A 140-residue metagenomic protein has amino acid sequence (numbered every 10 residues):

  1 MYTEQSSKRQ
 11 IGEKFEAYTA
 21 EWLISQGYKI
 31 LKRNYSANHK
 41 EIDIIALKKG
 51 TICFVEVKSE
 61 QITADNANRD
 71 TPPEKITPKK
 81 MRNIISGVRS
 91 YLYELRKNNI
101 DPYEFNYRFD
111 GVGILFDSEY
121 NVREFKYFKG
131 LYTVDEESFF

Functional and structural regions predicted by a protein language model:
M1-N34: Acidic-basic catalytic patches of nuclease active cores, encompassing PD-(D/E)XK and other metal-cofactor nuclease
Y2, S59-D117: Catalytic cores of nucleic-acid endonucleases
A17, I42-I44, V57, G111: Generic detector of well-ordered alpha-helical packing
L23, I44-D65, I84: Conserved catalytic cores of phosphodiester-cleaving nucleases, focusing on short active-site segments
Q26-I52: Active-site metal-binding core of divalent-cation-utilizing nuclease and nuclease-like domains
K40-I42, C53, Y107-F109, R123: Change "...and in nucleic-acid phosphodiester-cleaving endonucleases..." to "...and in nucleic-acid processing enzymes
L47, N99-P102, V112, E136-F140: Positively charged, solvent-exposed patches that mediate nucleic-acid binding
G113-F140: Short, low-complexity, polybasic intrinsically disordered segments
